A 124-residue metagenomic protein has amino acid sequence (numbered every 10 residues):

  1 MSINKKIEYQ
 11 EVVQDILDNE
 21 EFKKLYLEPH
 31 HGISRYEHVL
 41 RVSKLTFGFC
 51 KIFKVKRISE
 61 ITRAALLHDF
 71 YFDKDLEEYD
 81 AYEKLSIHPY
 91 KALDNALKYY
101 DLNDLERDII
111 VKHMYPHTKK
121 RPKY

Functional and structural regions predicted by a protein language model:
M1-Y124: Metal-dependent phosphohydrolase cores
